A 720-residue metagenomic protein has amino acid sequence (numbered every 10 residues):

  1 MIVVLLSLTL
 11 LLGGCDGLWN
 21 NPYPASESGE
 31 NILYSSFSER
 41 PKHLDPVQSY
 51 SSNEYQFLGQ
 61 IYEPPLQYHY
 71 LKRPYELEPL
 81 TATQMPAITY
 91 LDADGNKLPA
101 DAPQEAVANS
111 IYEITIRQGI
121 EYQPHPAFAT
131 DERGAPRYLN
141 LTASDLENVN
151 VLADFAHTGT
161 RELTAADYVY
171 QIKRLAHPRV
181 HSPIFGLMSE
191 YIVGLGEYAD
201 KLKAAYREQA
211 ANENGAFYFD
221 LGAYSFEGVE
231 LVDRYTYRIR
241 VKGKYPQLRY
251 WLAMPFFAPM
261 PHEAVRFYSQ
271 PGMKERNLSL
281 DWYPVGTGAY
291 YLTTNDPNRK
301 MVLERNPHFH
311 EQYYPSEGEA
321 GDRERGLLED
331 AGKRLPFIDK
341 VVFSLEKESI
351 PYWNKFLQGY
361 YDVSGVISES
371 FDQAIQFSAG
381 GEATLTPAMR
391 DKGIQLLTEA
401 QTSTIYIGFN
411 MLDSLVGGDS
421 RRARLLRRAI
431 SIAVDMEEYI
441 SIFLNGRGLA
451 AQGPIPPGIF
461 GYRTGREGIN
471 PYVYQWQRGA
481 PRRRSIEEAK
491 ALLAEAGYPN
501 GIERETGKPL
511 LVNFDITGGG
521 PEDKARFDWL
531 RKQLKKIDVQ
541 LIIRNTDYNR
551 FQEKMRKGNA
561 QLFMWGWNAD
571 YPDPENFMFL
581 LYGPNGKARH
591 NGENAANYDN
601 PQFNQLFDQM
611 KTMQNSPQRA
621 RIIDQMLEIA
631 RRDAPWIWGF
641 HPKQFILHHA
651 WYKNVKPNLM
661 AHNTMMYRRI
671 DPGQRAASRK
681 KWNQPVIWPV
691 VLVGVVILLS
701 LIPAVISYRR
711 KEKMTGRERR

Functional and structural regions predicted by a protein language model:
N20, S26, D391-G393, A400 (+11 more regions): Extracytoplasmic/peripheral linker and loop segments enriched in polar/acidic and small residues with frequent Thr/Pro
G29-E39, S110-I114, Y168, Y237-R238 (+5 more regions): Short, well-ordered beta-strand elements
S36-Q104, V285: N-terminal lobe/hinge region of extracytoplasmic solute-binding protein
Y70-K72, Y191-T236, R240-V342, E348-P351 (+3 more regions): Gly/Pro-rich hinge or "lid" segments in bacterial periplasmic/extracellular proteins
Q84-Y191, R238, Y352-K355, S420-R422 (+1 more regions): Aromatic- and charge-enriched surface segment that lines or borders ligand/interaction sites
Y290, G417, L449-A496, T517-R526: Structural transition elements
T293-E304, E329-D330, V342-D413, E437 (+2 more regions): Extracellular/periplasmic solute-recognition and catalytic clefts
H648-P685: Long beta-strand-rich cores associated with HINT superfamily self-processing modules
